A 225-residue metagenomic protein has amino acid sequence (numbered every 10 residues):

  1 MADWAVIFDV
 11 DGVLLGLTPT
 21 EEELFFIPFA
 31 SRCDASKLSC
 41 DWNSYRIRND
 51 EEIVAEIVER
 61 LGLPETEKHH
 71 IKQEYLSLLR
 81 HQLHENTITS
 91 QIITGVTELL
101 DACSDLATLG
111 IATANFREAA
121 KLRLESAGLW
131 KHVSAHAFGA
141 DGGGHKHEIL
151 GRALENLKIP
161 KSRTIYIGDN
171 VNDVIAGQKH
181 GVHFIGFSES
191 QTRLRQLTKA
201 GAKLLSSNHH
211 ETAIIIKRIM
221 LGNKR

Functional and structural regions predicted by a protein language model:
M1-F8, L221-R225: Non-catalytic pre-domain segments flanking phosphatase-related domains
D3-V10, L14-T94: N-terminal helical cap/lid subdomain that shapes the substrate entry/recognition surface in HAD-like hydrolases
I7, H81-I111, E118-K121: Short, acidic loop-to-helix structural element flanking the phosphoryl-transfer center in phosphate-processing enzymes
R32, I57, D101-G110, A114-G144 (+1 more regions): Substrate-recognition/cap helix-loop segment adjacent to the acidic, metal-dependent catalytic center of Asp-based
L38, T66, K131-H136, K161-I165: Short acidic capping loops at alpha-helix termini that bridge into adjacent secondary structure
F138, L204-H209: Short acidic-hydrophobic, aromatic-tinged amphipathic segments that line or gate anion-handling sites
H147-V174: Conserved Lys-Pro-Asp/Glu-containing loop-to-beta segment of HAD-superfamily phosphomonoesterases, centered on
Y166-L205: Acidic, Mg2+-coordinating phosphoryl-transfer loop and its flanking beta/alpha structural elements, shared across
